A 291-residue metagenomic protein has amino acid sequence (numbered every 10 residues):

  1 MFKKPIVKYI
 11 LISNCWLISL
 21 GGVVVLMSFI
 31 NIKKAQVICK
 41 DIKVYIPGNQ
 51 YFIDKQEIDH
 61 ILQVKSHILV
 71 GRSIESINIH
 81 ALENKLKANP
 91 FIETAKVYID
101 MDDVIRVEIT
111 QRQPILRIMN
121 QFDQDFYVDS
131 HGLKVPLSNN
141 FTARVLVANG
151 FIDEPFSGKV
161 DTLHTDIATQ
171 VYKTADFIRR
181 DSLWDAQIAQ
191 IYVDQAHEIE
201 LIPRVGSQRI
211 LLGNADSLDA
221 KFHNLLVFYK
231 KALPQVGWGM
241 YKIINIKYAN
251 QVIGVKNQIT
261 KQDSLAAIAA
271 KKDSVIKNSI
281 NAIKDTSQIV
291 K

Functional and structural regions predicted by a protein language model:
M1-I12, A81-K96, N139-I152: Short N-terminal secondary-structure initiator segments
M1-I53, L69, A196-S217, H223-K291: N-terminal positively charged amphipathic segments used for targeting/anchoring
K33-N139: Terminal hydrophobic membrane-targeting helix
I38-I42, L82, A88-E93, M101-I105 (+7 more regions): Envelope-exposed proteins and targeting segments
P47-N49, D100-D102, T110-P114, Q121-Q124 (+8 more regions): Solvent-exposed coil/turn segments that connect beta secondary-structure elements in extracytoplasmic/periplasmic
N49-P90, V147-Q170, G213-H223, V227-P234 (+1 more regions): Periplasmic/extracytosolic POTRA-like scaffold domains at the N-termini of outer-membrane and outer-envelope
D59-L62, D123-D125, T162-D166, T260-D263 (+1 more regions): Short intrinsically disordered coil segments
E108-Y192: Extracytoplasmic segments of membrane-associated envelope/inner-membrane machinery
